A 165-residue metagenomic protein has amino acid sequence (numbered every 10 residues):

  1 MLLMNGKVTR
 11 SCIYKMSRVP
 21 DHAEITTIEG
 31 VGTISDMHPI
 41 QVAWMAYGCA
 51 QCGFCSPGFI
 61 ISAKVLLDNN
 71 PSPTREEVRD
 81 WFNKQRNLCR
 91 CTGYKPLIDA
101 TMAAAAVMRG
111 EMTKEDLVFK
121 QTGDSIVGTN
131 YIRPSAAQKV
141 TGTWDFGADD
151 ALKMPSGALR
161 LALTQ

Functional and structural regions predicted by a protein language model:
M1-V31, P57-E77, K95-E111: Iron-sulfur (Fe-S) cluster-binding segments and ferredoxin-like electron-carrier domains, especially [2Fe-2S]
L2, K15-R18, V42-M45, N130 (+2 more regions): Homeobox/homeodomain signature
N5, I28-F54, N69-R90: Immediate flanking context of iron-sulfur cluster ligation sites
V8-Y14, G30-S35, G48-G53, Q121-R133: Short charge-dense sequence patches
R10, I40, M45, A63 (+3 more regions): Sparse, context-dependent recognition of short Cys/His-centered cofactor- or disulfide-binding micro-motifs
V19, G32-S35, G147, K153: A broad, structure-centric signal for solvent-exposed, well-ordered loop/edge residues that line or flank functional
T26-G32, R160-Q165: Short, well-ordered beta-strand elements within core beta-sheets of diverse protein domains
C52, N83, N87, Y94-A100 (+1 more regions): Cofactor-binding beta-sheet edge motifs in enzyme active sites
